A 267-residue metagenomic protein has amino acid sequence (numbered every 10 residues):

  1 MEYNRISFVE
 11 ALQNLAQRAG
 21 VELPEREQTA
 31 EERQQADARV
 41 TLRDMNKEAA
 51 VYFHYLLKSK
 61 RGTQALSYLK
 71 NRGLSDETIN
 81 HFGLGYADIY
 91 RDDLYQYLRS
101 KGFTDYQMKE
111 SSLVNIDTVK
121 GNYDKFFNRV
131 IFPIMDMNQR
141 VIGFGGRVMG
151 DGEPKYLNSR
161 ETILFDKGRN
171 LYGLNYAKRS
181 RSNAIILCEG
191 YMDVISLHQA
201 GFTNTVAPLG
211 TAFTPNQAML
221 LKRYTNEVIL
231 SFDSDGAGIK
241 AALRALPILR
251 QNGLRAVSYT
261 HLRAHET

Functional and structural regions predicted by a protein language model:
M1-E110, R129: Non-catalytic accessory segments of DNA primases and related replication-initiation nucleases
E2, Y55-L57, G85, L164 (+3 more regions): Residue-level marker of alpha-helix boundaries and capping positions
Q34-A49, S67, I89-Y224, V228 (+1 more regions): Phosphate-handling DNA/RNA-contact segment within nucleic-acid enzymes
T205, A256-S258: Generic structural signal for residues in well-ordered beta-strands
L220, I248-L254: Arginine/glycine-rich "motif VI" loop of SF2 helicases in the C-terminal RecA-like domain
F232-S234: Short glycine-centered, acidic/aromatic-flanked micro-motifs in structured strand/loop junctions that mark active-site
T260-T267: Conserved small/polar residues in nucleotide/adenosyl-binding loops
